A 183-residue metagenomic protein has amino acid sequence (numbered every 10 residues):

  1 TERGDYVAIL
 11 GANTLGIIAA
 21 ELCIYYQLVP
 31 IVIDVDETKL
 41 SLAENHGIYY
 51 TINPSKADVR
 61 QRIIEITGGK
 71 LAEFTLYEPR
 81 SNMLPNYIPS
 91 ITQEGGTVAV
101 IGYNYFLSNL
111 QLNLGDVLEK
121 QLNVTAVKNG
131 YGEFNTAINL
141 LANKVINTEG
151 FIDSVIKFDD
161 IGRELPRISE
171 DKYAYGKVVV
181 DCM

Functional and structural regions predicted by a protein language model:
T1-K56: Mid-domain Rossmann-like dinucleotide-binding core that forms the NAD(H)/NADP(H) cofactor-binding site
T1-R3, S41, H46-Q121: Glycine-rich cofactor phosphate-binding loops and adjacent beta1-alpha1 units of small-molecule cofactor enzyme domains
A8, I31, T97-A99, T125 (+1 more regions): Structural detector of well-ordered beta-strand residues that form the stable sheet scaffold of enzyme domains
L15, A19, K39, I63 (+2 more regions): Aromatic/hydrophobic pocket-lining residues that form π-stacking "cages" and hydrophobic walls in ligand
D36, N104, G130: Residues in the short beta-alpha loop(s) of Rossmann-like NAD(P)-binding domains
N86-S90, Y131-M183: C-terminal hydrophobic helical "lid"/dimerization subdomain of Rossmann-like NAD(P)H-dependent oxidoreductases
Q121, V127-G130: E1/E1-like adenylate-forming module used to activate ubiquitin-like modifiers and sulfur-carrier proteins
